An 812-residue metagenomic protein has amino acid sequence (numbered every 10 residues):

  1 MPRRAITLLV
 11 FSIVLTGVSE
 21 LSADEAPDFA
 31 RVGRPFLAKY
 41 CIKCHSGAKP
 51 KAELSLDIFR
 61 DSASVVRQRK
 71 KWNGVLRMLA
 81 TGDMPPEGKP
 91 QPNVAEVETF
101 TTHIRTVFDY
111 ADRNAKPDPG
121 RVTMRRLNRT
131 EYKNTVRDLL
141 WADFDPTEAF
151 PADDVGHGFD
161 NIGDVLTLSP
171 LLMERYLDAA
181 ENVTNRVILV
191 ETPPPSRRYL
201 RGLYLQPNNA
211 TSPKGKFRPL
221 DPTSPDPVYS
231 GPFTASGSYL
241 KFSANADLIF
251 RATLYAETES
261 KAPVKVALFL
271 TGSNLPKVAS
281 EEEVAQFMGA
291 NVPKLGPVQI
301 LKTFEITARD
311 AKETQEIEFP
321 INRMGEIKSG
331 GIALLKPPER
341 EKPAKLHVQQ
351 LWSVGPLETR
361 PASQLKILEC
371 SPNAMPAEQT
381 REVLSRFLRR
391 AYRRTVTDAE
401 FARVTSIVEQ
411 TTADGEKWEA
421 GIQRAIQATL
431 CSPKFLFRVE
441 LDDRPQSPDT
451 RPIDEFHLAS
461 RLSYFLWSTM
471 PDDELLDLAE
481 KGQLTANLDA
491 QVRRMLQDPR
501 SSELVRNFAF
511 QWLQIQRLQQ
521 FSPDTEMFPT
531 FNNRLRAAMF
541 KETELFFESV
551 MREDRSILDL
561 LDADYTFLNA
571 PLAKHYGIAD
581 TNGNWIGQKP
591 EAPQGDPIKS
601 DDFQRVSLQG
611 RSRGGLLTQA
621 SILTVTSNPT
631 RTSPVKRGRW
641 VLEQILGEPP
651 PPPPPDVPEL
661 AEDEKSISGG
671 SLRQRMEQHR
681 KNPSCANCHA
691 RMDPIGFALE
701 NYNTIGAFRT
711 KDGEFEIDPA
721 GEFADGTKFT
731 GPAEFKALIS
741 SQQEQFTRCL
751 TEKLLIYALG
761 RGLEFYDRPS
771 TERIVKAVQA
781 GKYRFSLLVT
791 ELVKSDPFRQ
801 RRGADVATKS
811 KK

Functional and structural regions predicted by a protein language model:
M1-A5: Positively charged n-region of N-terminal signal peptides that target proteins for export
T7-G17: Bacterial N-terminal signal peptides
V18-A23: Sec/Tat signal peptide C-region and signal peptidase I cleavage site
D24-L54, R67-G74, M78-E87, Q91-K812: Low-complexity, glycine/serine/threonine/alanine-rich intrinsically disordered linker and propeptide segments
S64: Glycine-rich, highly charged phosphate/nucleotide-binding loops
